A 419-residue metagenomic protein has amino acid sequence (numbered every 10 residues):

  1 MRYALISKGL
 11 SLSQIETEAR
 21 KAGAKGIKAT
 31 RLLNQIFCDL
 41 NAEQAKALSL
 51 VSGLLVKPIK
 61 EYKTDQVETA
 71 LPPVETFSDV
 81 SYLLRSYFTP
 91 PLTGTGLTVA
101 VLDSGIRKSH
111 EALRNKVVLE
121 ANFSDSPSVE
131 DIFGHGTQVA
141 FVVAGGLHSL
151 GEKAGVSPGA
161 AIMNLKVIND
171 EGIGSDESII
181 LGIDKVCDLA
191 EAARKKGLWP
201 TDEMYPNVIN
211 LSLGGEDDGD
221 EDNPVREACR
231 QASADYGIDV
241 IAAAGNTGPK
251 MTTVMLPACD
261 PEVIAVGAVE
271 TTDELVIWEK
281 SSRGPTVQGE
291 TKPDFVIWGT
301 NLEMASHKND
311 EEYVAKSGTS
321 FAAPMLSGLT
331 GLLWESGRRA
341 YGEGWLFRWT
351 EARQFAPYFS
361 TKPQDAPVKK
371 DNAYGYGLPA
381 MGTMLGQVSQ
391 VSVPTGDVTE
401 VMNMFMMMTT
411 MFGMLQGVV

Functional and structural regions predicted by a protein language model:
M1-K8: Short glycine-/aliphatic-rich beta-strand segments at the starts of folded cytosolic domains
G9-D79, Y87: Autoinhibitory propeptides
K28, N41-Q44, D65-V101, A121-I132 (+2 more regions): N-terminal domain-start motif of subtilase-like serine proteases
F88-L119, P127-S178, D202-N207, D235 (+3 more regions): Subtilisin-like serine protease catalytic core
D103, E111, M255-R338, T383: Extracellular S/T/G-rich loop segment that most often corresponds to the catalytic His/Ser-adjacent loop
V142-V143, M163, V167-N169, T253 (+2 more regions): Hydrolase catalytic cores
V167-E262, G289-E290, N309-A323, K370 (+2 more regions): Substrate-binding/access-modulating region of protease and related hydrolase catalytic domains
K196-L211, E335-V418: C-terminal subdomain of the subtilisin-like protease fold in secreted/lumenal serine endopeptidases
